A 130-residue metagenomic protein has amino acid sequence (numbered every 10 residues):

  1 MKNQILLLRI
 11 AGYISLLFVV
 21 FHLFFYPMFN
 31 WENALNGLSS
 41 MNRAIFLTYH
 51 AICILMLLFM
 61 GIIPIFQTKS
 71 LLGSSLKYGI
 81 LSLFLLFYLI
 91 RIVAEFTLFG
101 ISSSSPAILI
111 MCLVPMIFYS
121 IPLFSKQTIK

Functional and structural regions predicted by a protein language model:
M1-F18: Cytosolic juxtamembrane helix and N-cap/initiation of the first transmembrane helix
M1-Q4, T68-S75, I101-S102, T128-K130: Membrane-interface helix-boundary motifs at transmembrane edges
Y13, L17-Y26, M41-K69, S82-Y88: Core segments of alpha-helical transmembrane spans in multipass integral membrane proteins
P27-E32, L58-S70, I92-L98, P122: Membrane-helix exit/interface motif
N36-I45, G73-L76, G100-C112: Non-cytosolic membrane-interface motifs at loop->transmembrane helix junctions
S74-F84: Short, amphipathic, aromatic/basic-enriched membrane-interface segments that mark the entry/exit of transmembrane
L85-I108, S125: Membrane-helix boundary connector in multi-pass membrane proteins
V114-K130: Membrane-water interface at the C-terminal end of transmembrane alpha helices
